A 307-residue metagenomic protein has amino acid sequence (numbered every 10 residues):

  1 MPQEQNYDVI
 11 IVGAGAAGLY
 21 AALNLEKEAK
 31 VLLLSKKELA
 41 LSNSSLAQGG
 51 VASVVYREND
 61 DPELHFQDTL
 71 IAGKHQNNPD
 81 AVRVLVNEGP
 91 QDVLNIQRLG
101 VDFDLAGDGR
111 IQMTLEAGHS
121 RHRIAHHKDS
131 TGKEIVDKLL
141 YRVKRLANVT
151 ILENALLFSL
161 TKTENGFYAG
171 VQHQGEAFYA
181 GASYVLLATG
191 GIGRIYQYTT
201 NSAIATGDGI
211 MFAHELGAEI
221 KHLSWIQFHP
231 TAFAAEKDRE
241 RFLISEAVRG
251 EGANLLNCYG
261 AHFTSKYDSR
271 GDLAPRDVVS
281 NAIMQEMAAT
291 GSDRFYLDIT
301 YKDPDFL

Functional and structural regions predicted by a protein language model:
V9-L33: N-terminal Rossmann-like FAD-binding beta1-loop-alpha1 element of flavoenzymes
I10-V12, A180-G190: Short hydrophobic core segments
E26-Q48, R57-E58: Glycine-rich FAD pyrophosphate-binding loop
L39, F212, A218-L307: An anion/pyrophosphate-binding glycine-rich loop and adjacent beta-alpha core in soluble alpha-beta enzymes
S53-L85: Glycine-rich active-site loop/strand segments that organize a redox cofactor
A72-Q112: Rossmann-like flavin
P79-P90, R123-Y141, L152, T199-G207 (+2 more regions): Short beta-strand to alpha-helix junction loop
Q97-E176, Y184, A188, A232-A235: Conserved redox-cofactor binding core of oxidoreductases
